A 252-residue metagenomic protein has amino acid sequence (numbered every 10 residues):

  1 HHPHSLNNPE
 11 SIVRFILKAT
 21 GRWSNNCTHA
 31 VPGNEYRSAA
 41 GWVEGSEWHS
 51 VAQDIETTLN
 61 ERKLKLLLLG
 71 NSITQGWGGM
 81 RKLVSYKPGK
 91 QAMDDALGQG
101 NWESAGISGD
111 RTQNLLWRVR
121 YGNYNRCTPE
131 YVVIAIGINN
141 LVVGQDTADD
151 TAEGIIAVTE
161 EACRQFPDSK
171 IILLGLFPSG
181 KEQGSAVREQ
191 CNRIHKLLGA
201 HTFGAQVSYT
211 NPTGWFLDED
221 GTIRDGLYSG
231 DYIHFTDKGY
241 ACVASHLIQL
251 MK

Functional and structural regions predicted by a protein language model:
H1-L69, I73-K87, K252: N-terminal secretory targeting modules
H2-S11, P178-K252: Catalytic His-Asp segment of secreted/periplasmic serine-dependent ester chemistry enzymes
S46-T57, G109-G122: A Trp-anchored, charged/polar loop motif used as the substrate-binding/catalytic surface of acyl/ester-handling
E61, N125, Q165, H201-G204: Alpha-helix C-cap/termination motif
K65-G70, N101-G106, E130-I136, N140 (+3 more regions): Structural recognition of the beta-strand scaffold that forms the well-ordered cores of secreted hydrolase catalytic
T74, G109, G214: Short, glycine/acidic-enriched loop or turn micro-motifs at the edges of active sites
Q75-Q91, A96-G98, T112-I156, E161-Q165 (+2 more regions): Oxyanion-hole/transition-state-stabilizing segment in secreted/luminal serine hydrolases and related acyltransferases
